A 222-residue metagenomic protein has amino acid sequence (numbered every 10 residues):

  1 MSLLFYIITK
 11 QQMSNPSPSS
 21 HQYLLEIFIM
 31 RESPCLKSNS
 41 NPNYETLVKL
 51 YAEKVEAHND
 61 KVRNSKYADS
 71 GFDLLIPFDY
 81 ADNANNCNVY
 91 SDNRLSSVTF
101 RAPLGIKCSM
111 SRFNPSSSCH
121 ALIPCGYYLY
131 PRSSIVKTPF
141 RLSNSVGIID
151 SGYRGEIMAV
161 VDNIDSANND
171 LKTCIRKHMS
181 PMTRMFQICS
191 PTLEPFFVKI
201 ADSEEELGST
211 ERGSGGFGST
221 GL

Functional and structural regions predicted by a protein language model:
L3-L222: DUTPase catalytic domain/fold
